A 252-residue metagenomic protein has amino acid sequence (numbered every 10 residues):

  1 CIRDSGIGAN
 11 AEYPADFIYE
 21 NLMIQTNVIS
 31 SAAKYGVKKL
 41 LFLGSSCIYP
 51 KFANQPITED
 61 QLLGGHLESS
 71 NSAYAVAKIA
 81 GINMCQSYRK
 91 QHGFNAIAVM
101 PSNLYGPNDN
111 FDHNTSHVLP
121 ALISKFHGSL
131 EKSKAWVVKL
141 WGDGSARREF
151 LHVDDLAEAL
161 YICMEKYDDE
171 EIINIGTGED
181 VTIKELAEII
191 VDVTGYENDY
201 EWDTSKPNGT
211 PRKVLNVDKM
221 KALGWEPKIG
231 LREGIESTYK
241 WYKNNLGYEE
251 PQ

Functional and structural regions predicted by a protein language model:
R3-N110, E236-K240, N244-P251: N-terminal Rossmann-like NAD(P)+-binding domain of SDR-like oxidoreductases, especially those catalyzing
A11-P14, N54-T58, F111-S116, V153-D155 (+2 more regions): Short, glycine/charged-enriched secondary-structure capping and boundary segments
I18, Q25, P101, L119 (+2 more regions): Alpha-helical structural signal
I18-L22, Y74-K78, D112-S116, F150-V153 (+3 more regions): Short, solvent-exposed loop/helix junctions and linker helices that flank or host conserved functional motifs
A53-S70, N114-T115, G128-K132, V137-L140 (+1 more regions): Short, flexible, glycine-rich and Lys/Arg-enriched loop motifs at helix boundaries that contact anionic partners
A80, M84-Y88, V118-L122, L186: Hydrophobic alpha-helix immediately C-terminal to the catalytic Tyr-X-X-X-Lys motif of short-chain
D109-D112, G209-T210: Acidic pyrophosphate-coordinating catalytic loop
L122, G128-Q252: C-terminal substrate-binding subdomain of Rossmann-fold SDR/epimerase-dehydratase oxidoreductases
